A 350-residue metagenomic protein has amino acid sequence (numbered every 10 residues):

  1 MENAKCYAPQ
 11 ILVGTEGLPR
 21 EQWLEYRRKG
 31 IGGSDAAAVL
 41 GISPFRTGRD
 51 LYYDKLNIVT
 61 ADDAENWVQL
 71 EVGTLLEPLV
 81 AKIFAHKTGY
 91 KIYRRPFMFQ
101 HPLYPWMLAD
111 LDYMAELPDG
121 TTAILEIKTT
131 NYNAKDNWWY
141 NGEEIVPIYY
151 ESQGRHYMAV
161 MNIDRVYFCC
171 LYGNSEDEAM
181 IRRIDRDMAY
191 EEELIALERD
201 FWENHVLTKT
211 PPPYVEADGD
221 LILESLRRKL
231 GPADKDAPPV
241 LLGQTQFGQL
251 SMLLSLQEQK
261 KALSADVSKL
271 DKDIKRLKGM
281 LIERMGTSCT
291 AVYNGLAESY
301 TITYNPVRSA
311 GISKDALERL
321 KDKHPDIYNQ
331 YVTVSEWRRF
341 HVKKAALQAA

Functional and structural regions predicted by a protein language model:
M1-I124, N131: Metal-dependent nuclease catalytic cores that hydrolyze phosphodiester bonds in DNA/RNA, characterized by
R49-D54, A159, L254-Q257: Short, hydrophobic/amphipathic alpha-helical patches that form generic packing surfaces within helical domains
L70, H86-L111, A115-V206, K344: Nucleic-acid nuclease catalytic cores
K82, R155, L254: Short alpha-helical basic/polar micro-motif
L103, S251, A262-A350: Extended, charge-rich alpha-helical segments
A189-P238, G311-A350: Short, positively charged
T208-Y214, D220, R227-N294: Contiguous, amphipathic alpha-helical segments that mediate oligomerization or scaffolding in large protein assemblies
